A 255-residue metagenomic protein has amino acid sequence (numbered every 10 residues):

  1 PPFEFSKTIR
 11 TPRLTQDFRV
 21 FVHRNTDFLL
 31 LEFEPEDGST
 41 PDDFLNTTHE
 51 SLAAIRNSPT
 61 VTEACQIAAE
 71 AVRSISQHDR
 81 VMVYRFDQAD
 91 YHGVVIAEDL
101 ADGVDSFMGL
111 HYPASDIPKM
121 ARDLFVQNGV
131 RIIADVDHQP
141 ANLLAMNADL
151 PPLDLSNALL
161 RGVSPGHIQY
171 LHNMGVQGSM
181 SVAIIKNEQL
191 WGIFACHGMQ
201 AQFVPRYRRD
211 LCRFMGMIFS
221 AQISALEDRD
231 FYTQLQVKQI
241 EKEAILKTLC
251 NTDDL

Functional and structural regions predicted by a protein language model:
P1-D43, E98, N157-Q222: Sensory/regulatory domains in signal-transduction proteins
E4-K7, E70-R73, D79-A97, I132 (+1 more regions): Short, hydrophobic-rich beta-strand element in sensory/regulatory alpha-beta domains
I9-P12, G129-P165: Short loop/turn segments at beta-alpha junctions that line or gate ligand-sensing/allosteric surfaces
P41-T48, A54, S58-V61, R161-S164 (+2 more regions): Interdomain signal-transducing alpha-helical coiled-coil linkers
T47-L52, D149-L153, Q239-K247: Bateman (tandem CBS) regulatory domains
R56-M82, F86, A225-L255: Signal-transducing coiled-coil/dimerization helices and immediately adjacent hinge/linker segments that couple sensory
S58, A71, I75, R131 (+6 more regions): Signal-transmission/dimerization alpha-helices at domain junctions
F86-M146, I240: GAF sensory/regulatory domain recognition with acknowledged cross-activation on helical regulatory dimers
